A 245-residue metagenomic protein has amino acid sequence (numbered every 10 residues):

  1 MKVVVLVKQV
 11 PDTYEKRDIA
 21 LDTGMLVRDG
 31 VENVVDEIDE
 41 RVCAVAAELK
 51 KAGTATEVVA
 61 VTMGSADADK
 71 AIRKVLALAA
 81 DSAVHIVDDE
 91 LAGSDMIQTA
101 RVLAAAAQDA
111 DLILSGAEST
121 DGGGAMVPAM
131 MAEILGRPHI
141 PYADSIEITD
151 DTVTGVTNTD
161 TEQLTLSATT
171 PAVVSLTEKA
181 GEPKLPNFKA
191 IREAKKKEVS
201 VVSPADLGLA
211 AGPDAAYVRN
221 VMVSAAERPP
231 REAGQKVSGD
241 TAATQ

Functional and structural regions predicted by a protein language model:
M1-Q245: N-terminal glycine-rich FAD/FM-binding segment characteristic of electron-transfer flavoproteins
